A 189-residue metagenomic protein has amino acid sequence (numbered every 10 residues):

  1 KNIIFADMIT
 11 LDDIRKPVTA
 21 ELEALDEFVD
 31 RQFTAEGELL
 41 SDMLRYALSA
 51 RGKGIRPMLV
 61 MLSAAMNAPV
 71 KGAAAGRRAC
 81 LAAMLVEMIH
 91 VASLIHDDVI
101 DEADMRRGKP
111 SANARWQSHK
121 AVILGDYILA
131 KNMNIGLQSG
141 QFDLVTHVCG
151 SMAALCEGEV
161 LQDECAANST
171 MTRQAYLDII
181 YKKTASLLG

Functional and structural regions predicted by a protein language model:
K1-N2: Polybasic, lysine-rich low-complexity intrinsically disordered segments
F5-D30: N-terminal amphipathic/basic leader segments beginning at the initiator methionine
D30-G189: Mg2+-dependent prenyl diphosphate-binding active-site environment of isoprenoid biosynthetic enzymes
